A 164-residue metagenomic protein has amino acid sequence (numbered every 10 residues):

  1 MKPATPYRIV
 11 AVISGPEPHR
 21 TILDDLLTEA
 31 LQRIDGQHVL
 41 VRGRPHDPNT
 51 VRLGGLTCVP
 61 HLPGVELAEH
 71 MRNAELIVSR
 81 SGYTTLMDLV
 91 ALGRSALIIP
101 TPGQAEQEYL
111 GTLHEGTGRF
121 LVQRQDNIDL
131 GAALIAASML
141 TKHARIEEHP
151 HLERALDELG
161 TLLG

Functional and structural regions predicted by a protein language model:
M1-L76: Donor-nucleotide binding loops and adjacent catalytic segments primarily of GT-B fold Leloir glycosyltransferases
P18, P45-H46, Y83-T85, G103-A105 (+1 more regions): Short Gly/Pro-enriched loop/turn and capping motifs at secondary-structure junctions
T21, H61-V65, Y83, E108 (+2 more regions): Structural motif corresponding to alpha-helix initiation and N-cap regions
L23-D25, V51-L53, L89-L92, Y109-G111: Short amphipathic alpha-helical segments
Q32, V90, E115-G116: Anion (oxyanion) recognition and catalysis
E66-Y109: A donor-sugar binding/catalytic signature common to diverse glycosyltransferases and related nucleotide-sugar
S95-L140: Nucleotide-sugar donor-binding patch of glycosyltransferase catalytic domains
G131-G164: C-terminal amphipathic helix plus adjacent low-complexity, charged tail appended to glycosyltransferase catalytic
